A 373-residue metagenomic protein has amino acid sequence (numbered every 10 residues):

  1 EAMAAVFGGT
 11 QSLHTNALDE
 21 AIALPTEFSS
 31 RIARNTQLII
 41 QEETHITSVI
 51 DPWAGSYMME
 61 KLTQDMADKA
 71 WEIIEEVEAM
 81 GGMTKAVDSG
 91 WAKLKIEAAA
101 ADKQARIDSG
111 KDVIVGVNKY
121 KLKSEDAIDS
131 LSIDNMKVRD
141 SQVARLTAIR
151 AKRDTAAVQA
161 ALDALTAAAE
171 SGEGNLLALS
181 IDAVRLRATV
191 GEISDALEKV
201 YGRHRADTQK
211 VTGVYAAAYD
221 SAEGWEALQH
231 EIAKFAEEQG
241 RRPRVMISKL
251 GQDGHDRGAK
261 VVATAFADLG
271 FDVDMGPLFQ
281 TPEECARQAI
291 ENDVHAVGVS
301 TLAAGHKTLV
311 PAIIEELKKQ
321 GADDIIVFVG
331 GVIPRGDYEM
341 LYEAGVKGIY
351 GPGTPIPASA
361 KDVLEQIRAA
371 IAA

Functional and structural regions predicted by a protein language model:
E1-A33: Glycine-rich anion/phosphate-binding loop at the beta-strand->alpha-helix junction
G8, T36, G55, G81 (+3 more regions): Conserved, mostly hydrophobic/aromatic
A17-E20, W91, G251, A303 (+1 more regions): Active-site-proximal loop/turn and secondary-structure-junction residues that shape catalytic pockets, frequently
E20, E27, I32-A227, P282 (+2 more regions): Flexible, glycine-rich loop/tail regions that form catalytic "lids" or insertion modules at the edges of active sites
S29, Q209, S359-A373: C-terminal helical cap(s) of enzyme catalytic domains, especially alpha/beta-barrels
A222-R241: Acidic, low-complexity intrinsically disordered tails
P243-V245: Conserved hydrophobic helix-helix packing surfaces used for dimerization/oligomerization
A259-R368: Cofactor-cradling patches in redox/metallo enzymes
